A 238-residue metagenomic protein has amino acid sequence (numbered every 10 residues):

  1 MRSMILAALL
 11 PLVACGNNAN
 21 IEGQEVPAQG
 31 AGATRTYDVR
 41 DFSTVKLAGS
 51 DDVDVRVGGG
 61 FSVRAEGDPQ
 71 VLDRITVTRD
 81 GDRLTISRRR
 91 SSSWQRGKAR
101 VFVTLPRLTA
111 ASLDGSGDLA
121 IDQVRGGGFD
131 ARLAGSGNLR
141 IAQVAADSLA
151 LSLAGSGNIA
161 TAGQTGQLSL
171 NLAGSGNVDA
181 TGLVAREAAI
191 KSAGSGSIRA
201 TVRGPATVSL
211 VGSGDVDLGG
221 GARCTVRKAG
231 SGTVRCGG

Functional and structural regions predicted by a protein language model:
M1-G238: Intrinsically disordered, low-complexity terminal regions
